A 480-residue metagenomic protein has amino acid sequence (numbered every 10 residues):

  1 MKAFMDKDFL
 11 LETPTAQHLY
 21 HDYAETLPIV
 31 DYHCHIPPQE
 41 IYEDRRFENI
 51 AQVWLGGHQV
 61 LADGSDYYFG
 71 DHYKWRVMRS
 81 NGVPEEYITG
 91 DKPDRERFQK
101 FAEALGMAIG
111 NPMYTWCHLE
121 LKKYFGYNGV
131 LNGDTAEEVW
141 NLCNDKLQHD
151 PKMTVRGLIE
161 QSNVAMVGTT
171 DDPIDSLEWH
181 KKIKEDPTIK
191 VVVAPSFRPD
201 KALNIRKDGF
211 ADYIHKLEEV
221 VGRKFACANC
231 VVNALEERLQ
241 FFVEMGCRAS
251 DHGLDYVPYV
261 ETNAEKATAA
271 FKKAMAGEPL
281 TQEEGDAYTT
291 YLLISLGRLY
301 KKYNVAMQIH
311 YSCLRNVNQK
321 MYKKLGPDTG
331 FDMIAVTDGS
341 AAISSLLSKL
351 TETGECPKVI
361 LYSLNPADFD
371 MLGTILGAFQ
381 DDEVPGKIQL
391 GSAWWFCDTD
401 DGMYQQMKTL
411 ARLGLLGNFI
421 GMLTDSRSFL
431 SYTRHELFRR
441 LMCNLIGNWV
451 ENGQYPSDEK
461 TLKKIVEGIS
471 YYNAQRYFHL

Functional and structural regions predicted by a protein language model:
K2-Y303, E355-P357, L361-G373, G377-L480: Metal-cofactor-binding active-site regions of metalloenzymes
T281-Q282, F331-T337: A short acidic, glycine-rich active-site loop that binds or catalyzes chemistry on phosphate/adenosine moieties
M307-I309: C-terminal amphipathic alpha-helical interaction region
N318: Hard-cation-handling environments
Y322-I334: Active-site loop ensemble at the mouth of alpha/beta enzyme cores that anchors a bound cofactor
G339-I343: Divalent-cation-assisted or electrostatically stabilized phosphate/pyrophosphate-binding catalytic cores
L346-E352: Short, basic/hydrophobic alpha-helical segments
